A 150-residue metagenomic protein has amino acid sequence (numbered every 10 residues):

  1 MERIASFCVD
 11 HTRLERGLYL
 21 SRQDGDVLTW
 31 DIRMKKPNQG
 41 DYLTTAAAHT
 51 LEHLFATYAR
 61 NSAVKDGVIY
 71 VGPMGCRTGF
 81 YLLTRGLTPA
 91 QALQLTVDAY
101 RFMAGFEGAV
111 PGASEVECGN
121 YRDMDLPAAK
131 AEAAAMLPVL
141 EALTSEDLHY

Functional and structural regions predicted by a protein language model:
M1-D24, T29, R60-G72, R77-F80 (+1 more regions): Non-catalytic beta-strand/loop surface segments
V27-N61, Y70-V71: Active/ligand-binding-proximal structured segments within catalytic/core domains that scaffold catalytic residues
Y42-T50, A92-A104: Extended Gly/Ser/Thr-rich low-complexity repeat segments, especially those forming or decorating extracellular
L54, Y58-A63, D98, F102 (+1 more regions): Generic non-transmembrane alpha-helical segments
V68-R101: M16 family metallopeptidases and their MPP-like homologs
A104-Y121: Conserved short beta-strand edge segments in small beta-sheet-based binding/regulatory domains
G119-L143: Short, low-order "capping/linker" segments at domain edges
S145-Y150: Sequence-structural signature of the catalytic-core scaffold of metal-dependent phosphohydrolases that act on
